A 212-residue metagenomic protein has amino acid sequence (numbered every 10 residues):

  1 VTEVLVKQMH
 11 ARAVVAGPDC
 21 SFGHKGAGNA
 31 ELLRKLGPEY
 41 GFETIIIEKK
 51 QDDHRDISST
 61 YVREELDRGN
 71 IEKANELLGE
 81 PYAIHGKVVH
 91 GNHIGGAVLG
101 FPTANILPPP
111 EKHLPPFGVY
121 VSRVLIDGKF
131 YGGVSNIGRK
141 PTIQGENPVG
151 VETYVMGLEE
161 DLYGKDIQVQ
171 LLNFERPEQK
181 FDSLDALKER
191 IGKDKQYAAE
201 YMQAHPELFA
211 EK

Functional and structural regions predicted by a protein language model:
V1-F101, L158-E160, D182-K188, K195 (+1 more regions): Classical nucleotidyltransferase
G91-K212: Phosphate/ribose-recognition catalytic cores of enzymes acting on nucleotide-derived substrates
